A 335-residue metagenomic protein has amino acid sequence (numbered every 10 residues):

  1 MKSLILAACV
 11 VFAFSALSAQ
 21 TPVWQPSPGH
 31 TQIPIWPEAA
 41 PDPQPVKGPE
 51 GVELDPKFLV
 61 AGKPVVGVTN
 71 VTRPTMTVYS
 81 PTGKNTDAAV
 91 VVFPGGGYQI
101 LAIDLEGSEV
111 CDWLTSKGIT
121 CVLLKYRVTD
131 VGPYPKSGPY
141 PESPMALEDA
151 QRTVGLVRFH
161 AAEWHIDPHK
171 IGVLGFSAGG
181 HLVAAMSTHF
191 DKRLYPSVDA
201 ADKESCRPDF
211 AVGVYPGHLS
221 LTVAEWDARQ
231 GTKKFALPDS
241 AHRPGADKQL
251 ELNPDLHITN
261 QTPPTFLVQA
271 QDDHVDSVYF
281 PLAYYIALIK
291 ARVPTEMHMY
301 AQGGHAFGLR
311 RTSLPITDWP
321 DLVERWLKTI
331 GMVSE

Functional and structural regions predicted by a protein language model:
T21-N85: N-terminal cap/lid segment of alpha/beta-hydrolase-fold proteins
D87-G95: Short beta-strand element of the alpha/beta-hydrolase
P94-Q99, Q271: Active-site glycine-rich loops that stabilize anionic/oxyanionic intermediates across multiple enzyme folds
A102-I103, E109-V110, L124-P168, S313-T317: Catalytic nucleophile-loop/oxyanion-hole region of alpha/beta-hydrolase and closely related hydrolase-like folds
E148-A228, Q249, P254: Primarily recognizes the serine-hydrolase "nucleophile elbow" in alpha/beta-hydrolase and SGNH/GDSL folds
L219-S220, D272-D276: Acidic catalytic loop of the alpha/beta-hydrolase fold
Q261, L267-Q269: Short beta-strand/loop motif that positions the catalytic acidic residue of the alpha/beta-hydrolase fold
V268, V275-E335: C-terminal catalytic histidine-bearing segment of alpha/beta-hydrolase fold enzymes
